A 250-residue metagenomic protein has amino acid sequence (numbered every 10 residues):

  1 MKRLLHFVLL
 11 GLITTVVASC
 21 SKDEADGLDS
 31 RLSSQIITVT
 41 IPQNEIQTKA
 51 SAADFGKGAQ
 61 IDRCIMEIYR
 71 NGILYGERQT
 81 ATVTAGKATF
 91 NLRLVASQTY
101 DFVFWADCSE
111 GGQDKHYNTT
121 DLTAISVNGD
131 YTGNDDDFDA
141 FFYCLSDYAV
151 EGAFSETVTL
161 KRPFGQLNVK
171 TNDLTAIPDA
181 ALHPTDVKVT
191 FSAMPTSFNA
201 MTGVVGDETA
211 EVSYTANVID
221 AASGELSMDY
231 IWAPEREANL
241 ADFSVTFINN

Functional and structural regions predicted by a protein language model:
M1-A18: Sec-dependent bacterial lipoprotein signal peptides
L12, D29-R31, G58, K161 (+1 more regions): A generic structural signal for short, solvent-exposed coil/turn residues that cap or connect secondary-structure
T15-E45, V169: Bacterial Sec-dependent N-terminal signal peptides
A25-R31, Y69, V103, F141 (+3 more regions): Intrinsically disordered, low-complexity regions of eukaryotic proteins
T38, P42-Q166, L174: Short, low-hydrophobicity acidic/polar segments
F55-K115, P178-N250: Tryptophan-paired
A153-F191, T196: A surface/extracellular/periplasmic glyco- and lipid-processing/surface-interacting theme
